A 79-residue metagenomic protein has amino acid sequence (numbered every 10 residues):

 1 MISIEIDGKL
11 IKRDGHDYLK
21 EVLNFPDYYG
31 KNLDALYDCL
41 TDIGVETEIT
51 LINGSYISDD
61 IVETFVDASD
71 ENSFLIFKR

Functional and structural regions predicted by a protein language model:
M1-R79: Positively charged, polar, low-complexity stretches
